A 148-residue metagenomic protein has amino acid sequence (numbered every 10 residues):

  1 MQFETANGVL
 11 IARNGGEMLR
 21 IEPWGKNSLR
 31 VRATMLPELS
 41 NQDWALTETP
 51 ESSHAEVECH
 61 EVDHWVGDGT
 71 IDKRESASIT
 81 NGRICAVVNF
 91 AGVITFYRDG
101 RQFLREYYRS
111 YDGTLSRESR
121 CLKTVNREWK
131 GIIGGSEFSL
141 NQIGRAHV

Functional and structural regions predicted by a protein language model:
M1-R145: N-terminal accessory segment at the very beginning of proteins
